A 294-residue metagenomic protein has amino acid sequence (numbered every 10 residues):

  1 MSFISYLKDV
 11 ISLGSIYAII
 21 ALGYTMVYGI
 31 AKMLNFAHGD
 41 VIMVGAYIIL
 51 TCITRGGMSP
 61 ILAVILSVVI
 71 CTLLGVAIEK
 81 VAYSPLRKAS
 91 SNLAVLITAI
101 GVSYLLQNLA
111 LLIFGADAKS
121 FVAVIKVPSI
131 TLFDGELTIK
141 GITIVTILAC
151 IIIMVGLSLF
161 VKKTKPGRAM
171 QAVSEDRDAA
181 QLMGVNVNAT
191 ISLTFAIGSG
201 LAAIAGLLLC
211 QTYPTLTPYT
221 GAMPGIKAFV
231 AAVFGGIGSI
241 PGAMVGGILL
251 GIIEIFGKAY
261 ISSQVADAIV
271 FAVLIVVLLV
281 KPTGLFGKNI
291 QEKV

Functional and structural regions predicted by a protein language model:
M1-A21, I48, P60-A63, A89-A94 (+4 more regions): Membrane-interfacial amphipathic/re-entrant helices at transmembrane-helix boundaries
K8, I30-A77, V81, G236: Membrane-embedded helix boundary and interhelical linker motif in transport proteins
L13, E136-L216, I240-G246: Helix-loop-helix "hairpin" substructures at the membrane interface of multi-pass membrane proteins
I19, G57-V68, F195-A202, L208 (+1 more regions): Transmembrane alpha-helical segments in multi-pass inner-membrane proteins
Y24-A46, P60, S91-A94, P166-A169 (+6 more regions): Short, non-helical or kinked segments that cap or interrupt transmembrane helices
G57-V102, L109, V245-L250, K281: Alpha-helical transmembrane segments within multi-pass membrane transporters and channels
P85-L86, S91-K163, T190, F256 (+3 more regions): Transmembrane helix-bundle core of multi-pass membrane transporters and related energy-transducing complexes
I113, E175-L182, N186-A189, I261-V294: Cytosolic-side transmembrane-helix boundaries in multi-pass membrane proteins
